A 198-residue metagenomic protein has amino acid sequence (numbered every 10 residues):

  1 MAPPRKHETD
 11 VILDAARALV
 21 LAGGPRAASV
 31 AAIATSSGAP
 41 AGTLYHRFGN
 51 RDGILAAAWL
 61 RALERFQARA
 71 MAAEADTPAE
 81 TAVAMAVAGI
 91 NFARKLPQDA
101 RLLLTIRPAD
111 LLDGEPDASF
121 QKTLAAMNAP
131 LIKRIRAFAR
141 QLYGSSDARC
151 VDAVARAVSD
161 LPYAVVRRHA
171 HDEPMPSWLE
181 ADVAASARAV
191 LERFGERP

Functional and structural regions predicted by a protein language model:
M1-H7, A18, G195-P198: N-terminal intrinsically disordered/low-complexity leader segments
V11, A15, L19-G53, A57: Helix-turn-helix
I12-V20, A62, F66, G89 (+1 more regions): Short hydrophobic clusters on alpha-helical segments that form packing/core surfaces in small helical domains
R26-A27, R51, G144-V151: Short, charged helix-capping/linker segments at alpha-helix termini
A57, M71-Q98, A155-V158: Hydrophobic alpha-helical connector segments
Q67, L102, L111-G144, D152-R156 (+2 more regions): Amphipathic alpha-helical packing segments from all-alpha helical-bundle domains
A70-E74, L104-L111, L142, V165 (+1 more regions): Secondary-structure edge/capping motif, primarily at the C-terminal ends of alpha-helices and the immediately following
K95, A137, Q141, A155-S177 (+1 more regions): Amphipathic C-terminal alpha-helical segment
